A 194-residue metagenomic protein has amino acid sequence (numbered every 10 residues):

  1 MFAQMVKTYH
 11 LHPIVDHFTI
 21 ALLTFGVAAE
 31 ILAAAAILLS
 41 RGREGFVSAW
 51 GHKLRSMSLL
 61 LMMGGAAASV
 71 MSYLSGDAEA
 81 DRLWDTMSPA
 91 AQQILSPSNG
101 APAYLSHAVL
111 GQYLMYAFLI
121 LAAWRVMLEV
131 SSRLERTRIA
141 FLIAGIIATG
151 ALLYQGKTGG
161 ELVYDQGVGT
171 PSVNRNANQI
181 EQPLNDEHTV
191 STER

Functional and structural regions predicted by a protein language model:
M1-R194: Polytopic transmembrane helical bundles with strong interfacial aromatic enrichment
